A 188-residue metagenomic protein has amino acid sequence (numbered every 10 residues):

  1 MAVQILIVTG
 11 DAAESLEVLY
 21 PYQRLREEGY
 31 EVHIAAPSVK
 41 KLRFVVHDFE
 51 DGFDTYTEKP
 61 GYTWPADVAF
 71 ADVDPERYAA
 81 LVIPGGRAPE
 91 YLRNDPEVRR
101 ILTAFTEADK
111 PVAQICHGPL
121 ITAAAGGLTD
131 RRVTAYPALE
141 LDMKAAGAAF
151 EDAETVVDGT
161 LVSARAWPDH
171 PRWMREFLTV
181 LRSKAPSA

Functional and structural regions predicted by a protein language model:
M1-A108, V112, I121-R132, E140-A188: Extended, subdomain-level signal for the structured scaffold at the beginning of enzyme domains
C116: Catalytic nucleophile serine of serine hydrolases, specifically the conserved "nucleophile elbow" pentapeptide
A135: Catalytic cores of processing enzymes, dominated by hydrolases/peptidases, characterized by acidic/His-rich
